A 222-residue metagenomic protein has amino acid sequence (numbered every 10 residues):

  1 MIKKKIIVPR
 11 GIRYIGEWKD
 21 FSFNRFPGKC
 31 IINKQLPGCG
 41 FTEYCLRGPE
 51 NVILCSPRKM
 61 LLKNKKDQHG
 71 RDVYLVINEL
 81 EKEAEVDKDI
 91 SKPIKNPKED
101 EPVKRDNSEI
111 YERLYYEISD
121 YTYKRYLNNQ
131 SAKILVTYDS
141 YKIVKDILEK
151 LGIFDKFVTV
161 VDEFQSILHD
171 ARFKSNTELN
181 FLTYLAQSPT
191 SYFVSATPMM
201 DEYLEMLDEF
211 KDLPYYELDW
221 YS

Functional and structural regions predicted by a protein language model:
I2-P27: Pre-Walker A adenine-sensing motif
N33: Hydrophobic anchor at the beta1->P-loop junction of P-loop NTPases
P37, F41-D100, D139, E202: Conserved Walker A/P-loop ATP-binding site and its immediately adjacent core in helicase/helicase-like ATPase domains
L61, S166-H169, M199: Residues immediately C-terminal
N78-K88, D106-Y121, T137-I143: Conserved helicase motor
L127-D146: Conserved two-lobed SF2 helicase motor
Y138-S140, K150-L185, T190-Y192: SF2 helicase catalytic motif II
P198-S222: Interdomain hinge/linker at the junction between the two RecA-like core domains of SF2 helicases
